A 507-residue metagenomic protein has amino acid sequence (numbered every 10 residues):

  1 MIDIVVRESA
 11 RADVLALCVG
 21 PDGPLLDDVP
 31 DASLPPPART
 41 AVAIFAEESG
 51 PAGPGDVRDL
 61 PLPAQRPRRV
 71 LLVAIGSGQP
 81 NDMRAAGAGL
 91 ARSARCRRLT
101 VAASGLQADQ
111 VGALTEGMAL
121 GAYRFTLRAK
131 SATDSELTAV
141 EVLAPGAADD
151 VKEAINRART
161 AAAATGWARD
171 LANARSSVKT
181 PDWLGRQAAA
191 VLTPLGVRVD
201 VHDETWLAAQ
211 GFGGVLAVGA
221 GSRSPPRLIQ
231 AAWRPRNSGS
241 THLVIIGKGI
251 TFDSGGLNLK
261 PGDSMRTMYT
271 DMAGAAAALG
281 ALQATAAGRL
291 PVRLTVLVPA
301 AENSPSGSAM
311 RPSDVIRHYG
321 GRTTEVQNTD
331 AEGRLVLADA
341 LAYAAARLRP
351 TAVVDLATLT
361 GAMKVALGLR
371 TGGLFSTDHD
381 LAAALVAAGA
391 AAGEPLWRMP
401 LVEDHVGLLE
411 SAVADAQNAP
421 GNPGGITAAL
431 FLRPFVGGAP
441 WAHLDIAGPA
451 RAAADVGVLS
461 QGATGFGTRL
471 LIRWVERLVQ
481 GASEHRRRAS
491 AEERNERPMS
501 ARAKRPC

Functional and structural regions predicted by a protein language model:
M1-G249, R486, S490, S500-R505: Short amphipathic alpha-helical segment within the helicase RecA-like ATPase core that mediates nucleic-acid
I2, S49, G185-C507: A generic structural signal for tightly packed, nonpolar segments enriched in small/aliphatic residues
